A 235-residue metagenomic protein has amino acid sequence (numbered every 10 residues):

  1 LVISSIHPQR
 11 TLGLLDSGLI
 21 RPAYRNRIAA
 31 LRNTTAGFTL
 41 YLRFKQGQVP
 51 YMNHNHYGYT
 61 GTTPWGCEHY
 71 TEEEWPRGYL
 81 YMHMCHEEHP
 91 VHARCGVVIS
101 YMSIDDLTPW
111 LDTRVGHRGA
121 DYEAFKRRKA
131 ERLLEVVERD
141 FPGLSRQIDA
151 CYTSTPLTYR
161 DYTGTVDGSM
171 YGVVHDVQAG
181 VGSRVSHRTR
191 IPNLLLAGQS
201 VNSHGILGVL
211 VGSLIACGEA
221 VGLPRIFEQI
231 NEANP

Functional and structural regions predicted by a protein language model:
L1-V91: Mid-domain catalytic core of redox enzymes that form a hydrophobic substrate pocket/lid adjacent to a catalytic redox
I3, L42, V98, V137 (+3 more regions): Hydrophobic, well-ordered secondary-structure elements that form the walls of internal hydrophobic environments
P8-L15, A93-R132: Conserved FAD/dinucleotide-binding core of flavoprotein oxidoreductases
G47-Q48, P90-V91, R118-L157: Flavin-binding catalytic cores
G58-T60, A150-T158, A233-P235: A glycine-rich phosphate-binding loop feature that marks nucleotide/adenosyl-phosphate handling sites
R139-S203: A glycine-rich dinucleotide-binding beta-alpha-beta segment and adjacent secondary-structure elements that constitute
Q199-P224: A conserved FAD-binding loop/helix module that cradles the flavin
G222-P235: Active-site-proximal substrate-binding core of FAD-dependent oxidoreductases
